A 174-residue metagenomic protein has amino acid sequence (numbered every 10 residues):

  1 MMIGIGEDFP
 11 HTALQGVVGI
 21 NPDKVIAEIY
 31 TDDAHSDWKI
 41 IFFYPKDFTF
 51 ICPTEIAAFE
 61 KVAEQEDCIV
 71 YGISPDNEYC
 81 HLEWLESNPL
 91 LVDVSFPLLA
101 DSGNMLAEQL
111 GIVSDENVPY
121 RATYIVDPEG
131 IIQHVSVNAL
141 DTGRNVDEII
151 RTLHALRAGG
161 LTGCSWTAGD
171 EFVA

Functional and structural regions predicted by a protein language model:
M1-A174: Chalcogenol-based redox active-site neighborhoods
